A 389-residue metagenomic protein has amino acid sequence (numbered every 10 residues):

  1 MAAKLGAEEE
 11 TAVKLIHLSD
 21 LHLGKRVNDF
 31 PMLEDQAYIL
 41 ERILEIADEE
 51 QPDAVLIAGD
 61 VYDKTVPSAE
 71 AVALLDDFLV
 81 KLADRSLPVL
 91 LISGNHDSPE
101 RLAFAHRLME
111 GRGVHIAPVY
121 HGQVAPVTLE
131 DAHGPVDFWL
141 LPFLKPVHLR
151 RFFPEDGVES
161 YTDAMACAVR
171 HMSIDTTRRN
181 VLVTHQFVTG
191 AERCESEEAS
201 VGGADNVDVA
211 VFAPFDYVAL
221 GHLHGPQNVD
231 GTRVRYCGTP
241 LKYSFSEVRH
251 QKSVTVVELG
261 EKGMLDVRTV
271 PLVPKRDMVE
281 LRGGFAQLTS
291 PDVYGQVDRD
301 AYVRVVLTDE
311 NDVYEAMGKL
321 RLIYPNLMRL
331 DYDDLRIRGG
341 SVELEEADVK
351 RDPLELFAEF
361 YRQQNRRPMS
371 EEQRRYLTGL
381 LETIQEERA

Functional and structural regions predicted by a protein language model:
A2-V80, D84, R374-T383, E387-R388: N-terminal active-site segment of His-dependent metallophosphoesterases
G6, E49, A54, L259-A389: Accessory, non-catalytic peripheral segments of nucleic-acid enzymes
L18-S19, V55-G59, P88-N95, H115-Y120 (+3 more regions): Active-site neighborhood of phospho(di)ester-bond hydrolases with catalytic His/Asp-centered motifs
D20, P52-E70, P88-E100, N180 (+1 more regions): Active-site neighborhood of divalent metal-dependent phosphoester/pyrophosphate hydrolases
R26-N28, G59-F78, S93-G113, P118 (+2 more regions): Metal-dependent catalytic neighborhoods of phosphoester/phosphodiester hydrolases
F104-D205: Conserved catalytic scaffold of divalent metal-dependent phosphoesterases
V124-V136, L141, V234-R299: Binuclear metal-dependent phosphoesterase catalytic core
T189, C194-L265: Conserved beta-sheet core of the metallophosphoesterase superfamily
